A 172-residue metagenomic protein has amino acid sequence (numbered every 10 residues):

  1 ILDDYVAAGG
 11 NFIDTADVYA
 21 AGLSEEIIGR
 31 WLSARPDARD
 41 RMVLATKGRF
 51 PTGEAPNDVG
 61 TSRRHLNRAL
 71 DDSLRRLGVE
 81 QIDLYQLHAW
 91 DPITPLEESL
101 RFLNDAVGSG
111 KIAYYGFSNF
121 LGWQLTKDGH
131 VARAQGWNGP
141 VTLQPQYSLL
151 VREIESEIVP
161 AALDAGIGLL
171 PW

Functional and structural regions predicted by a protein language model:
I1-V43, E80: N-terminal binding-site loop/beta-alpha segment at the start of enzyme catalytic domains that lines or forms
I1-Y5, V59-L77, E98-R101, L125-H130: Short, acidic/polar
Y5, I13, I28, L44 (+7 more regions): Conserved, mostly hydrophobic/aromatic
A7, W31-V43, L74-G78, N104-V107 (+1 more regions): Acidic (Asp/Glu)-rich catalytic clusters
E25-A38, A69-R75, E157-G166: Short amphipathic alpha-helices and their capping/turn segments at secondary-structure boundaries
D40-T52, L143-P145: A short, structured active-site edge motif that brings together acidic residues
T52-N67, H88-T94: Active-site mouth loops of central-metabolism enzymes
D91-W172: Beta/alpha (TIM)-barrel catalytic core signal, keyed to glycine-rich beta->alpha loops juxtaposed to Asp/Glu that bind
